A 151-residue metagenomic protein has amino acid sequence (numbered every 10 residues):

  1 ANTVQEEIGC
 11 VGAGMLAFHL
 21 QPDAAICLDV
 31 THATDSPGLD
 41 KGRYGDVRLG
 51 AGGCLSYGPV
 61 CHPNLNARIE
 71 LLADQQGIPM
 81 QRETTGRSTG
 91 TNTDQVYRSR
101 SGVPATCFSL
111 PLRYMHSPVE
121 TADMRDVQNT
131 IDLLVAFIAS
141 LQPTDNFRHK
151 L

Functional and structural regions predicted by a protein language model:
A1-G52, T93, D145-L151: Acidic/histidine-rich catalytic neighborhood of metal-dependent amide-processing enzymes
V47-I131, A136-L151: Active-site-adjacent substrate-binding region of metalloamidase/peptidase-like peptide-processing proteins
